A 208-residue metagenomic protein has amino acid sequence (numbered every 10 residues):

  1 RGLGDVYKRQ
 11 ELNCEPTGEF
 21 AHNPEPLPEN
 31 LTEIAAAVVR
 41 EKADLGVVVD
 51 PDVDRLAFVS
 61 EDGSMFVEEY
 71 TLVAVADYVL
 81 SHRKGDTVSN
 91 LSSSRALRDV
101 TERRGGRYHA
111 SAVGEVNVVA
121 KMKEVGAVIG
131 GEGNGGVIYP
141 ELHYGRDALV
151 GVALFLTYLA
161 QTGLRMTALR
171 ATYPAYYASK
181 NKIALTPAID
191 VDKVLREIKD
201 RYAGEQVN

Functional and structural regions predicted by a protein language model:
G2-Y7: Short, small-residue-biased leader/transition segments that mark boundaries at the very start of proteins
K8-N13, M65-Y70, G105-V113: Short hydrophobic/aromatic-enriched beta-strand-loop microsegments
R9-V59: N-terminal small/polar loop signature for handling phosphorylated ligands or for N-terminal nucleophile
T17-P24, D77-V79, V118-M122: Short, charged, surface-exposed secondary-structure boundary motifs
L45, R83-N208: Phosphate-binding and adjacent anionic-ligand microenvironments
V49-P51, M65-Y70, H143-R146: Short glycine/threonine-rich catalytic loop with a Thr-x-Gly-x-Asp
D54-L72, L97-R98: Short Gly/Thr/Asp-enriched flexible loops that form oxyanion-binding sites at enzyme active sites
M65-H82, D86, A112-G114: Short, acidic/small-residue loops that bind anionic groups at enzyme active sites
